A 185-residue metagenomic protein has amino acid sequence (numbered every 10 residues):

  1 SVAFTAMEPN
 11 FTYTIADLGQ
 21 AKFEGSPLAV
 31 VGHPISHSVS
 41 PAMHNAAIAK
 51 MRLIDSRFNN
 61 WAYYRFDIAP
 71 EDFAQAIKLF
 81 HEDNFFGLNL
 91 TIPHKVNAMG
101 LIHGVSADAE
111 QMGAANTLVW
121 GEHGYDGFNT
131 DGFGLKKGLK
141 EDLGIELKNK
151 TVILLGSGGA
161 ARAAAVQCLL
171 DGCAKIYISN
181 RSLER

Functional and structural regions predicted by a protein language model:
V2-A6: Acidic, Ala/Val/Gly-enriched low-complexity intrinsically disordered segments
E8-D17: Positively charged, low-complexity intrinsically disordered leader regions
Y13, A21-L143: Phosphate/diphosphate ligand-binding glycine-rich loop within oxidoreductases
G25, F85, N149-K150, C173-K175: A general structural motif
G32-P34, G127-G132, L139, L143 (+2 more regions): Glycine-rich adenosine-cofactor-binding loop
A69-D72, G156, S182: Acidic/polar helix N-cap motif
D171-R185: NAD(P)-binding Rossmann-fold cofactor-contacting core
